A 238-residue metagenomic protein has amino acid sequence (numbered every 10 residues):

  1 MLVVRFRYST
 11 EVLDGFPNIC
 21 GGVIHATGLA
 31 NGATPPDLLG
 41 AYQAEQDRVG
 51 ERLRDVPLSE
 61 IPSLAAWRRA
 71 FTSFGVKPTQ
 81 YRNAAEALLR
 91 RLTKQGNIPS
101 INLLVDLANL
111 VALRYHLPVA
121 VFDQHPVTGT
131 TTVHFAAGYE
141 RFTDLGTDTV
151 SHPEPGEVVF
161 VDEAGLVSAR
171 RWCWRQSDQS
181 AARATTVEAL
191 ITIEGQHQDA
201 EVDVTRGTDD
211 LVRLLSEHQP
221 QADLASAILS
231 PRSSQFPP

Functional and structural regions predicted by a protein language model:
M1-P238: Charge-biased, low-complexity intrinsically disordered regions
